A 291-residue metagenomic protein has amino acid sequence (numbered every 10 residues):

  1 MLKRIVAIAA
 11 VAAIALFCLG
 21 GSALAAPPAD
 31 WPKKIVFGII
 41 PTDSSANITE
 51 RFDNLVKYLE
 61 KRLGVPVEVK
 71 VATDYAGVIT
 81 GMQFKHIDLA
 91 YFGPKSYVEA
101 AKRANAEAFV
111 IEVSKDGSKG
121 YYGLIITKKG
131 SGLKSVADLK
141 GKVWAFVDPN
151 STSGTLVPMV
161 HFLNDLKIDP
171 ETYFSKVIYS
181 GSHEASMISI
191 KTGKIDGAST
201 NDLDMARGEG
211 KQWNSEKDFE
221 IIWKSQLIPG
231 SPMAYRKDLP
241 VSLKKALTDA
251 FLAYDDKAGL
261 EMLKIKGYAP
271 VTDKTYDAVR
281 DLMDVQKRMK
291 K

Functional and structural regions predicted by a protein language model:
A26-V98: Extracytoplasmic small-molecule ligand-binding "clamshell" domains of the periplasmic binding protein/Venus flytrap
P27-G38, D43-N54, Q226-G230, A234-K291: An extracytoplasmic/periplasmic, membrane-proximal ligand-sensing/linker region
F37-E60, K95, K119-M187, L203: Bilobed "Venus flytrap"/periplasmic-binding protein-like clamshell domains and structurally analogous long
P66-T73, E171-S182, E220-I221: Short beta-strand-to-loop elements that line the ligand-binding cleft of bilobed periplasmic-binding protein-like
A76-A90, R103-A104, A137, S182-L203: Short helices/loops that flank or line small-molecule/ion binding pockets
T80-D138: Acidic, polar ligand-binding/catalytic clefts
P94-A104, H161-N164, S189-T192, D196-E216: A ligand-binding cleft/hinge motif common to bilobed small-molecule-binding domains
E107-G117, Y173-K176, E209-L227: Short beta-strand->loop
